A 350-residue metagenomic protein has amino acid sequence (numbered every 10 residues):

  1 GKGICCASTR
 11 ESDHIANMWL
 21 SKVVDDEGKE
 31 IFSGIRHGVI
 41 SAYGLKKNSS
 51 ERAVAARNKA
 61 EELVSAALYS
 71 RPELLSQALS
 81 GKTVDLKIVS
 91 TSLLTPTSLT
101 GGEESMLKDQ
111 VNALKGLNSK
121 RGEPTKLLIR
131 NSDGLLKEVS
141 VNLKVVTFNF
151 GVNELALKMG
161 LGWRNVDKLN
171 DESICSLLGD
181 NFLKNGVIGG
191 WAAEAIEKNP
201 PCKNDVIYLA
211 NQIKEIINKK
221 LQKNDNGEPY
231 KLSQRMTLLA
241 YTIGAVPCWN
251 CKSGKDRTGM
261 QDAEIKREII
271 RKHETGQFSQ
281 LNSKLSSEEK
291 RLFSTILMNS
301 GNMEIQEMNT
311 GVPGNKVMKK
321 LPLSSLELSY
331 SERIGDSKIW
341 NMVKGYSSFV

Functional and structural regions predicted by a protein language model:
G1-L238, K266, I270-V350: Conserved N-terminal structural segment that caps and organizes enzyme catalytic cores in eukaryotes
L86, G244-A245: Loop/turn elements at helix/coil->beta-strand transitions in domains of secreted/extracellular proteins
L238-G244: Phosphate-binding P-loop
A245-K266: A phosphate-binding catalytic loop at a beta-strand-loop-alpha-helix junction that coordinates phosphoryl groups
